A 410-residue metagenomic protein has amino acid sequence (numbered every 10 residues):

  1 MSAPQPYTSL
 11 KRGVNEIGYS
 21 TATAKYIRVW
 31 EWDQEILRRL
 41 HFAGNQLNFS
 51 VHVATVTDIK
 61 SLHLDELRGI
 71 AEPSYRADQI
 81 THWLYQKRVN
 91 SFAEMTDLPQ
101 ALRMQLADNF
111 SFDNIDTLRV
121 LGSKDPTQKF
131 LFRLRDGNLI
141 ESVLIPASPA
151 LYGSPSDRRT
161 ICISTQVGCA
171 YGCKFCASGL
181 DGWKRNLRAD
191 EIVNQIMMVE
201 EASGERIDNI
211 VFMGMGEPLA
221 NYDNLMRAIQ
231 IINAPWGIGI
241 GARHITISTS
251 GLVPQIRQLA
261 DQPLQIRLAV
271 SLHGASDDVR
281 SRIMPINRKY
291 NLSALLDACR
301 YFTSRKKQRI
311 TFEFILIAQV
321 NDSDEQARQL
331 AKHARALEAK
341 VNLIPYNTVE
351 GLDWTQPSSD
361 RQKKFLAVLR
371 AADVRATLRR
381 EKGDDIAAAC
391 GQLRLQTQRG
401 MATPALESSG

Functional and structural regions predicted by a protein language model:
S2-Y19: Extreme N-terminal basic, low-complexity initiation segments that serve as generic localization/processing leaders
Y7-T8, S20, Y26, E35-L37 (+1 more regions): Short terminal hydrophobic/aromatic SLiMs and anchors at protein ends
S9-V14, K25, G44, G410: A cross-taxon signal for low-complexity, glycine/charged-rich
W30-W32: Tryptophan (W) side chains
L37, F42-I140, I145-P149, R300-R309 (+1 more regions): Auxiliary Fe-S-binding modules of radical SAM enzymes
S148-E191: Canonical Radical SAM [4Fe-4S] cluster-binding loop centered on the CxxxCxxC motif and its immediate flanking residues
L180-N209: Conserved alpha-helical substructure of the radical SAM core
M198-T377: Conserved AdoMet/S-adenosylmethionine-binding subsite of the radical SAM
